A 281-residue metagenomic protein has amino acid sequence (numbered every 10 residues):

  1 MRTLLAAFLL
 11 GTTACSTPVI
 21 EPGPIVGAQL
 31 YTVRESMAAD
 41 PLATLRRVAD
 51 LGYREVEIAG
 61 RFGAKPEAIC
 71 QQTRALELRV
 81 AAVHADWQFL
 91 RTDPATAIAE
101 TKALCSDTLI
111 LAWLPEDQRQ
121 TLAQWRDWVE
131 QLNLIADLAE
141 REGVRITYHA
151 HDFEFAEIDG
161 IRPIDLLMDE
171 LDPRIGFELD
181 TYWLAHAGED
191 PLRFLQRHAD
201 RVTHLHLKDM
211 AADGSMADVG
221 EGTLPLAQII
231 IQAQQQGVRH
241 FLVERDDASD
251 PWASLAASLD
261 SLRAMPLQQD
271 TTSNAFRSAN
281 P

Functional and structural regions predicted by a protein language model:
R2-T13: Bacterial N-terminal signal peptides
S16-D107, Q268-Q269, A275-R277, P281: N-terminal pre-domain/capping segments
I25-G27, E55, R79-A82, D107-T108 (+4 more regions): Structural preference for beta-strand elements that scaffold enzyme active sites
A28, V48, V56, T73 (+7 more regions): Conserved, mostly hydrophobic/aromatic
R34-A39, E55-A68, D86-P94, E116-Q120 (+5 more regions): Acidic-and-aromatic substrate-binding clefts and catalytic sites of carbohydrate-active enzymes
W87-G176, W252: Active-site acidic/histidine proton-transfer and metal-coordination neighborhood in alpha/beta enzyme cores
R141-T223: Acidic/histidine-rich catalytic cores of soluble enzymes
W252-D270: C-terminal helical cap(s) of enzyme catalytic domains, especially alpha/beta-barrels
